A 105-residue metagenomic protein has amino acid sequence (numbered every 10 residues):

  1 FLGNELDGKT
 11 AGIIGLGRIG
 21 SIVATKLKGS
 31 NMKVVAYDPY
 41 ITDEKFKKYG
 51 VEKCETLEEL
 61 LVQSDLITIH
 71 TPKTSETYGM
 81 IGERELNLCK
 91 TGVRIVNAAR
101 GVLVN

Functional and structural regions predicted by a protein language model:
F1-T10, I22-T25, G29: Phosphate-binding beta-alpha-beta segment of Rossmann-like dinucleotide-binding domains, i.e., the NAD(P)
K9, L16-G17: Glycine-rich Rossmann-fold phosphate-binding loop(s) that bind the pyrophosphate of adenine dinucleotide cofactors
T10, M32, R94: Charged active-site motifs of nucleotide-sugar-dependent glycosyltransferases
G15, D38, A99: Short beta-strand/turn micro-motifs composed of small residues that flank or help shape donor/cofactor-binding pockets
G15, V34, I67: Conserved hydrophobic/aromatic pocket- or pore-lining residues that grip, position, or stack substrates in active sites
L16, I22-L27, K48, K53: A structural preference for long, well-packed, hydrophobic secondary-structure segments
K28-K48: NAD(P)-binding Rossmann-fold cofactor-contacting core
I41-N105: Rossmann-like adenosine-cofactor binding region
